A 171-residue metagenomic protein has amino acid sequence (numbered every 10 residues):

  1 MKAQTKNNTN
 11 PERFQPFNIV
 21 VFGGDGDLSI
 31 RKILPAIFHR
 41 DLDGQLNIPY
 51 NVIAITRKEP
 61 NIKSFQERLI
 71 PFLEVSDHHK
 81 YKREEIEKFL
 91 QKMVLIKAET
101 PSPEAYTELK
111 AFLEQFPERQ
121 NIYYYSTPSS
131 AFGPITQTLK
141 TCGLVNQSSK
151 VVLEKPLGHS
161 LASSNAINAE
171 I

Functional and structural regions predicted by a protein language model:
M1-S64, K110-A111: N-terminal low-complexity, Ser/Thr- and acidic-residue-enriched intrinsically disordered segments
P16, P49, E118-Q120, S148: A general structural motif
I19-G23, N51-K58, K92-A98, F112 (+2 more regions): Extended hydrophobic secondary-structure segments that form protein cores and membrane-embedded regions
S29-I33, F65-L69, T100-Y106, T127-F132 (+1 more regions): Phosphate/oxyanion-binding active-site loops and adjacent basic polyanion-contact surfaces
K32-L42, L69-D77, L109-A111, I135-K140 (+1 more regions): Short, well-ordered amphipathic alpha-helices
L42-V94: Glycine-rich phosphate-binding loop and adjoining beta1-alpha1-beta2 segment of Rossmann-like nucleotide-binding folds
K88-P134, N146: Rossmann-like NAD(P)-binding element
E108-L109, S129-V151, L157-I171: Rossmann-fold NAD(P)-binding glycine/threonine-rich loop
